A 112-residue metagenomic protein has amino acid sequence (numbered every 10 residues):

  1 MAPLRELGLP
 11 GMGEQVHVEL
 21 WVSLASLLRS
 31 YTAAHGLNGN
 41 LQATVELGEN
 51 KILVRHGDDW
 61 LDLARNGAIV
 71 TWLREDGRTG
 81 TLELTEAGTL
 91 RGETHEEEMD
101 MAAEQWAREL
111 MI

Functional and structural regions predicted by a protein language model:
M1, M12, M99-M101, M111: Detector for methionine-enriched segments
M1-A43: Contiguous, amphipathic alpha-helical segments that mediate oligomerization or scaffolding in large protein assemblies
H35-E75: Amphipathic, interaction-prone secondary-structure segments
D59-M101: Intrinsically disordered, low-complexity regulatory segments enriched in Ser/Thr/Pro and charged residues
L90, M101-I112: Extended, compositionally biased alpha-helical segments that mediate assembly or anchoring
